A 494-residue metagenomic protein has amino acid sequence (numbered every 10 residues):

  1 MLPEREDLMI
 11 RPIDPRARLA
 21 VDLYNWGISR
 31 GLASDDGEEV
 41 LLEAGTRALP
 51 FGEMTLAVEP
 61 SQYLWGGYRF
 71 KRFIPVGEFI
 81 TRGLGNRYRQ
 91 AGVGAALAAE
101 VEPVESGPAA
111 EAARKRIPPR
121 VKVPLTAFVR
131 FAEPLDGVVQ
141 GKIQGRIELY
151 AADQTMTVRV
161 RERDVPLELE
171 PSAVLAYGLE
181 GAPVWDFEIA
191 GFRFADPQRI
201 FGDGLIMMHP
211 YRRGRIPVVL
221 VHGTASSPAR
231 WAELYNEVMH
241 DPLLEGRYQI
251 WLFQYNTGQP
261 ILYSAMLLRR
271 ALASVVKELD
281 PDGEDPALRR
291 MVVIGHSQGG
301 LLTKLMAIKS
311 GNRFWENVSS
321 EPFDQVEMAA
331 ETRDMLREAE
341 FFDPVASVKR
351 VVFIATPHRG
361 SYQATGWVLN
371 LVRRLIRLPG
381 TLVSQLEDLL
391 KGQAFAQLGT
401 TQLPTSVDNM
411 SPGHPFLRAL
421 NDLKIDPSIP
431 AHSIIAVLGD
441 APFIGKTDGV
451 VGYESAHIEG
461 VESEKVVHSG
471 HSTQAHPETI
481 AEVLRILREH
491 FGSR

Functional and structural regions predicted by a protein language model:
M1-S34, V218-T224, F253-P404, D448: Serine-dependent carboxylesterase/thioesterase catalytic core of lipase-like alpha/beta-hydrolase/SGNH enzymes
M1-V218, S227-E233, Q249-L252, G492: Flexible, membrane-associating and regulatory peripheral segments of lipid-active enzymes
Q198-L205, P228, A271-P281, A329-E340 (+2 more regions): A Trp-anchored, charged/polar loop motif used as the substrate-binding/catalytic surface of acyl/ester-handling
P210, D334-A346, R350-V352, T356-H358 (+1 more regions): The feature captures the conserved acid-bearing segment of alpha/beta-hydrolase catalytic domains
Y211-R213, L244, D285-A287, I294-G295 (+3 more regions): Extracellular/periplasmic catalytic domains that process cell-envelope and extracellular macromolecules
W231, Y235, L262-A265, R269-L272 (+4 more regions): Extracytoplasmic/secreted envelope proteins and their assembly/folding machinery, especially bacterial periplasmic
A232-Y248: Short amphipathic alpha-helix adjacent to the substrate-entry channel of hydrolases
R373-R494: C-terminal subdomain of alpha/beta-hydrolase-fold enzymes, centered on the catalytic histidine and its supporting
